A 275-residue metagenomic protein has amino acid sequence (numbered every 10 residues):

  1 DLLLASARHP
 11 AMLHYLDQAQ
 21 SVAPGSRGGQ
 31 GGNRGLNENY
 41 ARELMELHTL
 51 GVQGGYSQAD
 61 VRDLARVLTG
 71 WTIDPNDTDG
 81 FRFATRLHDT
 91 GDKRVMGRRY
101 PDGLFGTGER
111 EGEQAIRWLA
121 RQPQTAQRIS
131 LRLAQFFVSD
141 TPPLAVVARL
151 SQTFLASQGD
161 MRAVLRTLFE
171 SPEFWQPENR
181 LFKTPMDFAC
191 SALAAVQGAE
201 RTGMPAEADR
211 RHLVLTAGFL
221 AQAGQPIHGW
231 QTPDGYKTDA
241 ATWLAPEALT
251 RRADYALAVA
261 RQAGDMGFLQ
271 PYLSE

Functional and structural regions predicted by a protein language model:
D1, R162-V164: Alpha-helical scaffolds flanking conserved acidic
D1-P143: Non-catalytic, conformational "gating/processing" segments within enzyme and secreted inhibitor domains
T69, L87, F154-R162: Short, mixed-charge aromatic SLiMs
Q122, A126-S157, R166-E275: Flexible, low-complexity segments enriched for small/polar residues
